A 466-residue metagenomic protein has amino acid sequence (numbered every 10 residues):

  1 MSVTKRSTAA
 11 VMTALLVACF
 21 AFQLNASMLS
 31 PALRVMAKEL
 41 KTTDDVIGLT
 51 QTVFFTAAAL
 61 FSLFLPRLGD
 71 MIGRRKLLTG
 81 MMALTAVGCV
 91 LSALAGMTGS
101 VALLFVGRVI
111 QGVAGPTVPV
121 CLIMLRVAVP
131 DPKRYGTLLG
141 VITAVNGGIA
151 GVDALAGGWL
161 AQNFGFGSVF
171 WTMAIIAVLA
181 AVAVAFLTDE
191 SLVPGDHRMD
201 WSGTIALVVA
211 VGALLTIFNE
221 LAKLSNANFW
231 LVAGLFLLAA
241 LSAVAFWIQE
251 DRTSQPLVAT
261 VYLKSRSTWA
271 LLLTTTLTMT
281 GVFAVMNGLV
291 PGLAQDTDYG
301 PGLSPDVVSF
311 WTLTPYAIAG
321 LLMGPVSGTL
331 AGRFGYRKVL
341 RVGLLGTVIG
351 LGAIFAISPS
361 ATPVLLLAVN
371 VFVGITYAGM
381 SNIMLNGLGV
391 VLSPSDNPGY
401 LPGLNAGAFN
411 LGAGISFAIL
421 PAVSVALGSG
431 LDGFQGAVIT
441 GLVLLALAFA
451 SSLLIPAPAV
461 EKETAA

Functional and structural regions predicted by a protein language model:
T8-L24, L29-S30, D44, G88 (+1 more regions): 12-transmembrane solute porter fold
S30-F61, S100-F105, D306-T312: Extracellular/periplasmic helix-loop-helix junction of adjacent transmembrane segments in MFS-like secondary
V35, L63-R67, M71, W159 (+1 more regions): Membrane-interface helix termini in secondary transporters
T52-R67, P119-I123, T314-V326: Central cavity-lining transmembrane alpha-helices of secondary-active solute carriers, predominantly the Major
L60-T98: Conserved MFS/SLC helix-loop-helix module at the cytosolic interface between two early adjacent transmembrane helices
G88-L91, G99-Q111, V364-F372: Paired small-residue
I110-A144: Cytoplasmic helix-loop-helix junction between adjacent transmembrane helices in 12-TM secondary transporters
Q162-T274: Hydrophobic transmembrane-helix bundles of small-molecule transporters
